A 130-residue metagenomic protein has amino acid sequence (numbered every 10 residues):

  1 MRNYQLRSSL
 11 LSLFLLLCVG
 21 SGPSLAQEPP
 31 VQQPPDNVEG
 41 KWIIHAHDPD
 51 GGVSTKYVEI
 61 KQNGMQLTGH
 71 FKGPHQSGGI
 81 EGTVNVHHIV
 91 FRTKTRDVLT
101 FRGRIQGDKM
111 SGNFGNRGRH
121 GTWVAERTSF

Functional and structural regions predicted by a protein language model:
M1-L11: Bacterial N-terminal signal peptides that target proteins for export
S12-G20: Bacterial N-terminal signal peptides
G20-S21, N113: Generic alpha-helical structural signal
G22-A26: Sec/Tat signal peptide C-region and signal peptidase I cleavage site
Q27-F130: Central antiparallel beta-sheet cores of small beta-barrel/beta-sandwich binding domains
